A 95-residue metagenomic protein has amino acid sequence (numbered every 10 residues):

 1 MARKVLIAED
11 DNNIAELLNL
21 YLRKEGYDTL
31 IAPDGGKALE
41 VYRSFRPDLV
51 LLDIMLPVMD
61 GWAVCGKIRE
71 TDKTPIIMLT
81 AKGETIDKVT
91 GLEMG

Functional and structural regions predicted by a protein language model:
M1-G95: N-terminal/domain-start alpha-helical segments
